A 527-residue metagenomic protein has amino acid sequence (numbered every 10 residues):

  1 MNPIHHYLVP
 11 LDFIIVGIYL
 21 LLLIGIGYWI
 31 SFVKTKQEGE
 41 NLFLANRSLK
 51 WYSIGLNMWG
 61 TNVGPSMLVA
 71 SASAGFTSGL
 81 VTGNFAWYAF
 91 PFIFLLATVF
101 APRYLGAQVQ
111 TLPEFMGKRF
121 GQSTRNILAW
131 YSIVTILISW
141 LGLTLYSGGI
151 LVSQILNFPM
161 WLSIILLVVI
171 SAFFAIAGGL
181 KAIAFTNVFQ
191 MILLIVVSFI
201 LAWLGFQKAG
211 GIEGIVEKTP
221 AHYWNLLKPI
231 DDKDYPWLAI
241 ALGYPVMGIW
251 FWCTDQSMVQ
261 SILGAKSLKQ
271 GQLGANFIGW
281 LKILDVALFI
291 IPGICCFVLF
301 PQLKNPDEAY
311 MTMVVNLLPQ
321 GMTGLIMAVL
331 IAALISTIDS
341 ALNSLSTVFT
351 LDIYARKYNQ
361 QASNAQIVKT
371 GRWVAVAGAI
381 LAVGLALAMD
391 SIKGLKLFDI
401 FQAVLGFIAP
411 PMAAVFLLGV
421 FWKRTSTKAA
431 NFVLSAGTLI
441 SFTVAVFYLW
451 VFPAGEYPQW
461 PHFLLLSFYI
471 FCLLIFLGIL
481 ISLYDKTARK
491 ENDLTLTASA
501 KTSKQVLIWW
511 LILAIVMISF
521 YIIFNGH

Functional and structural regions predicted by a protein language model:
M1-H527: Membrane-embedded helix-loop-helix hairpins and adjacent transmembrane boundary segments in multi-pass transporters
